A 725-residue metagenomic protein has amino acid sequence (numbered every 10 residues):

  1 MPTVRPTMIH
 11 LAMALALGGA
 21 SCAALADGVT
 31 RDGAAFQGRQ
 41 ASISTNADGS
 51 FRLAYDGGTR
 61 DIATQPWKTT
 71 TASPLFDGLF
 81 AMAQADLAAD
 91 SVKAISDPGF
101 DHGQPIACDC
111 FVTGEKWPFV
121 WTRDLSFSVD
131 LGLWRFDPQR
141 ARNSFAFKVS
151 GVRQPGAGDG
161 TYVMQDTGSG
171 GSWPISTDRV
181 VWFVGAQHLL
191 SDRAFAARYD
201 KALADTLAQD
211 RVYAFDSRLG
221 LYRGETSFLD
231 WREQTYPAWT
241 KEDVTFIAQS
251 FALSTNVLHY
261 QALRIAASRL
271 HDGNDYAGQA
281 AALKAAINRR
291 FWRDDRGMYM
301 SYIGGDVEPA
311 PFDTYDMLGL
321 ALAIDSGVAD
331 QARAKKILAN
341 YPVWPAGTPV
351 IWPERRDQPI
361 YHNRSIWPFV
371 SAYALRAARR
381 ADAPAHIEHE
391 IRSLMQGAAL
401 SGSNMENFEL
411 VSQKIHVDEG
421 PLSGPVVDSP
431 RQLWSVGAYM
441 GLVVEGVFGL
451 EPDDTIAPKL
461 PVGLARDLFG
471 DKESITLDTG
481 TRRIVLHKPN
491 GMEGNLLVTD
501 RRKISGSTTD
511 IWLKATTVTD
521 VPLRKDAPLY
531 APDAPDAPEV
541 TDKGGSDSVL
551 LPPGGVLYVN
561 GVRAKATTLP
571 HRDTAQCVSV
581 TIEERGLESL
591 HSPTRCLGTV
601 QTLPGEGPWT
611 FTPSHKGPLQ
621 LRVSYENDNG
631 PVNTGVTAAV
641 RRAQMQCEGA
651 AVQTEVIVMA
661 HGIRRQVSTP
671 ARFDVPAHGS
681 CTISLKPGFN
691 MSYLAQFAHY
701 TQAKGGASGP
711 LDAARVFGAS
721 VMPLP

Functional and structural regions predicted by a protein language model:
H10-A20: Bacterial N-terminal signal peptides
L25-P118, A194, R198-K201, D205-V212 (+5 more regions): Acidic/polar, glycine-enriched structural segments that form the non-catalytic walls/loops of the carbohydrate-binding
T70-F119, N143-S172, F215-S250, A285-W367 (+6 more regions): Extended glycan-interaction surfaces of carbohydrate-active proteins
P118-T226, A252-Y260, S365-A378, P384-R392 (+2 more regions): Aromatic-rich carbohydrate-recognition surfaces in CAZymes
H271, D275-S301, R333-R482: Non-catalytic carbohydrate-binding regions of carbohydrate-active enzymes
T519-P552, G586-T602: Pro/Thr/Ser/Gly-rich low-complexity, intrinsically disordered linker/stalk tracts
P552-T574: Recognizes extended acidic, P/S/T-rich segments that occur within or adjacent to Ig-like beta-sandwich modules
G561, H571-C577, T581-P725: Extracytoplasmic
